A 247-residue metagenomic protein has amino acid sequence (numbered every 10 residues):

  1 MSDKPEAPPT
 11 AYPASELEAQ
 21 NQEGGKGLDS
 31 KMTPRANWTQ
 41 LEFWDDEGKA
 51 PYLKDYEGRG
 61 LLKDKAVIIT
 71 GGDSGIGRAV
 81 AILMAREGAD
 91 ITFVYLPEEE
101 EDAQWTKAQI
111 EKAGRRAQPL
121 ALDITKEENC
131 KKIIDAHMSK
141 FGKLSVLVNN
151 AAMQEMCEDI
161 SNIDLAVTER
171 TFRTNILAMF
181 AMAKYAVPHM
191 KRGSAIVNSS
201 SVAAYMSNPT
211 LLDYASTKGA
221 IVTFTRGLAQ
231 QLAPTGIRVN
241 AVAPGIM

Functional and structural regions predicted by a protein language model:
M1-K63: Non-catalytic terminal and boundary segments that flank Rossmann-like NAD(P)-dependent oxidoreductase
E57-T92: Canonical Rossmann dinucleotide-binding motif of NAD(H)/NADP(H)-dependent dehydrogenases/reductases, specifically
A89-W105: Conserved glycine-rich Rossmann-like NAD(P)H-binding loop of the short-chain dehydrogenase/reductase
K126, K131, S139, A152-E169 (+2 more regions): Conserved mid-core segment of classical short-chain dehydrogenase/reductases
S145, M153, S161-F180, G193 (+2 more regions): Catalytic Tyr-X3-Lys loop
A183, T217, T225: Active-site helix of classical SDR
P188-H189, Q230-P234: Alpha-helical segment proximal to the catalytic Tyr-Lys
S201: Residue(s) in the substrate-gating loop at a strand-loop-helix junction that position the organic substrate next
